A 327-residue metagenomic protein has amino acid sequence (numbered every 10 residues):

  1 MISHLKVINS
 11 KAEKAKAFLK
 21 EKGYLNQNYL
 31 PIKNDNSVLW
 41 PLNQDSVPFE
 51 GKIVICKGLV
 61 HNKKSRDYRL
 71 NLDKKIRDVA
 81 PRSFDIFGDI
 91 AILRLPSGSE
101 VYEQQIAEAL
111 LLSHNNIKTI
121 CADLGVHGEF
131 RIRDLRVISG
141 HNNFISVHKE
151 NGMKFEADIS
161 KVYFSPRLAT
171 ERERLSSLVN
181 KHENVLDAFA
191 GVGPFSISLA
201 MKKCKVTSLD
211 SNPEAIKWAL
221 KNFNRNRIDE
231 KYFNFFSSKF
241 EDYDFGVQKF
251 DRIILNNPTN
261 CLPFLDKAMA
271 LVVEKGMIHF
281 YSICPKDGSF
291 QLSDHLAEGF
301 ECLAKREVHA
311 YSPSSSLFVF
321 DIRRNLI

Functional and structural regions predicted by a protein language model:
M1-I327: SAM-dependent transferase fold signal centered on methyltransferase-like domains, encompassing both Class I
